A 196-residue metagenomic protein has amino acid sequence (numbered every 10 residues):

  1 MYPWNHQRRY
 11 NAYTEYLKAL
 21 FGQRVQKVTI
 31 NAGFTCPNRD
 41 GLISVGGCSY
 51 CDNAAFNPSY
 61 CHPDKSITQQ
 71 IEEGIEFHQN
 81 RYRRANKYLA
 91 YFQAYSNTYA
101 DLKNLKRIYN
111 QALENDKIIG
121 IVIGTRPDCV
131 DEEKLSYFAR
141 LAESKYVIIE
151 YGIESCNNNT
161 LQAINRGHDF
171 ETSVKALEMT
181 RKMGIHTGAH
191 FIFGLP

Functional and structural regions predicted by a protein language model:
M1-S49, N53-Y88: N-terminal [4Fe-4S]-dependent radical SAM core
I43-V45, L105-I108, S136-A139, I164-G167: Short, glycine/charged-enriched secondary-structure capping and boundary segments
A54-G74, H78-L102, K117-V130, Y146-S173: Core AdoMet radical
Q79-Y82, I108-D116, S136-Y146, E178-K182: Acidic (Asp/Glu)-rich catalytic clusters
N115-I121, H186-A189: Short, surface-exposed connector motifs at secondary-structure boundaries
K134-S136, P196: Catalytic cores of alpha/beta
G152, T180-P196: Conserved strand-turn element in the central/C-terminal portion of the radical SAM core barrel that lines
L161-A163, A176-G184: Glycine-rich phosphate/oxyanion-binding loops and their immediately adjacent helices within cytosolic catalytic domains
